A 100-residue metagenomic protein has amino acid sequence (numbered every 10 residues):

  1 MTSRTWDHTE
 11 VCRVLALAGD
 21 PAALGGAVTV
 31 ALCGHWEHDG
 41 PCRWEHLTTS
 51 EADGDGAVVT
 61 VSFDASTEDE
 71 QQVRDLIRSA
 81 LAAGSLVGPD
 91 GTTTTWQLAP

Functional and structural regions predicted by a protein language model:
M1-P100: Long, contiguous binding/interaction regions
